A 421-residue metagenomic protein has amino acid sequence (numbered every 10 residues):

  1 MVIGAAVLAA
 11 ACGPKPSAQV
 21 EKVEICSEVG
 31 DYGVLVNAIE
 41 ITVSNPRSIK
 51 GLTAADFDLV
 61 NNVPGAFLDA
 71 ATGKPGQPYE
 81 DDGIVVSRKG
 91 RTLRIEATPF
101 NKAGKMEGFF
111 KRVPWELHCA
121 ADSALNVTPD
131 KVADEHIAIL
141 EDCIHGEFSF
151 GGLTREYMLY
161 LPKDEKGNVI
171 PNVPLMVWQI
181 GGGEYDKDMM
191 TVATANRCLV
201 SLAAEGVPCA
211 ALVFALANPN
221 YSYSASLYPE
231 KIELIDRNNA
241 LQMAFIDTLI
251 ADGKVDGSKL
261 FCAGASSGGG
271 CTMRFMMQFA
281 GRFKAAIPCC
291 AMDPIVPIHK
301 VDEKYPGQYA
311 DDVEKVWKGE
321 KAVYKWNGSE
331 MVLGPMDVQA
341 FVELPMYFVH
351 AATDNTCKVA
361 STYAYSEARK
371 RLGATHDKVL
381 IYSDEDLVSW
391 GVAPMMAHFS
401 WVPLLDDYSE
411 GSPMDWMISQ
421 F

Functional and structural regions predicted by a protein language model:
A10-A11: C-terminal motif of bacterial Sec signal peptides marking the signal peptidase cleavage site
K15-E40, N62-V173, D377: A domain-start/cap signature at the N-terminus of enzymes
I170-G182: Short beta-strand element of the alpha/beta-hydrolase
D188, A193-N196, A263, C271-L344 (+1 more regions): Mobile cap/lid helix-loop segments that gate and shape the active-site cleft of serine hydrolases
D188-L212: Short amphipathic alpha-helix adjacent to the substrate-entry channel of hydrolases
L227-G253: Alpha/beta-hydrolase active-site loop
K254-S266: Alpha/beta-hydrolase fold nucleophile elbow
Y347-V349, T353-F421: C-terminal catalytic histidine-bearing segment of alpha/beta-hydrolase fold enzymes
